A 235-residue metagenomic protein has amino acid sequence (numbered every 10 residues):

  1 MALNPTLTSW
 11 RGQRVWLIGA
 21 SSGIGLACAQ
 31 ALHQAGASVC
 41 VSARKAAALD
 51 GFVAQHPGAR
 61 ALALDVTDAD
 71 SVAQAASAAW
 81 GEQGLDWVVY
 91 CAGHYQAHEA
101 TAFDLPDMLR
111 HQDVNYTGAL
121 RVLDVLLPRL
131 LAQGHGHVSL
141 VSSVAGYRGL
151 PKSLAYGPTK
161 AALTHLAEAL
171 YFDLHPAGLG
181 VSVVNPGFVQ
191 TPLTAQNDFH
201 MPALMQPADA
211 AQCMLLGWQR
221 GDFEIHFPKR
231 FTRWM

Functional and structural regions predicted by a protein language model:
S21-S22: Conserved glycine-rich cofactor-binding loop
A37-G51: Conserved glycine-rich Rossmann-like NAD(P)H-binding loop of the short-chain dehydrogenase/reductase
H56-D70: Rossmann-fold cofactor-recognition segment
E99-Q112: Substrate-binding pocket helix/loop in short-chain dehydrogenase/reductase
L123, T159: Active-site helix of classical SDR
S143: Residue(s) in the substrate-gating loop at a strand-loop-helix junction that position the organic substrate next
V183, F199-W234: C-terminal helical subdomain
